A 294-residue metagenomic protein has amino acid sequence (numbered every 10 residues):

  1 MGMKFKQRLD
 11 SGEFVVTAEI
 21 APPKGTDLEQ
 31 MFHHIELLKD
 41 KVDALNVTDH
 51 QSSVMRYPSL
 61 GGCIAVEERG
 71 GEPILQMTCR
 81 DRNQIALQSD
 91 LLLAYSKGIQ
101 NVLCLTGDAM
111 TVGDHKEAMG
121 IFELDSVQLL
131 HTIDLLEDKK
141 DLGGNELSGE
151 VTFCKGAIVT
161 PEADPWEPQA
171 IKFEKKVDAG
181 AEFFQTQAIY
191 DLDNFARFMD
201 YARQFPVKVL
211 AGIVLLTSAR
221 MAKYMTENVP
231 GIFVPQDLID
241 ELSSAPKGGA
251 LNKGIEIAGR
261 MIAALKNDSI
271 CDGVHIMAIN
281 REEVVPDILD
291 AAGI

Functional and structural regions predicted by a protein language model:
M1-A21, G25, H33, D141-T152: N-terminal amphipathic alpha-helix/helix-capping segment at the start of soluble metabolic enzymes
G2-R8, D27-E29, S53-A65, N83-S89 (+5 more regions): Active-site-adjacent beta->alpha loops and helix N-cap segments on the catalytic face of soluble alpha/beta enzymes
V15-Q30, P73-I85, F153-P168, L242-E256: Active-site mouth loops of central-metabolism enzymes
E19, L45, A94, K176 (+3 more regions): Conserved, mostly hydrophobic/aromatic
G25-L38, P58-S59, I85-L91, D164-K175 (+1 more regions): Short, acidic/polar
L45-M55, M77-T78, C104, E182-D191 (+1 more regions): Catalytic beta/alpha-barrel core
C79-K97: Glycine-rich anion/phosphate-binding loops
I121-G143, L147-S148, I158-A163, P206-M261 (+1 more regions): Active-site pocket-lining/capping segments in soluble small-molecule metabolic enzymes
